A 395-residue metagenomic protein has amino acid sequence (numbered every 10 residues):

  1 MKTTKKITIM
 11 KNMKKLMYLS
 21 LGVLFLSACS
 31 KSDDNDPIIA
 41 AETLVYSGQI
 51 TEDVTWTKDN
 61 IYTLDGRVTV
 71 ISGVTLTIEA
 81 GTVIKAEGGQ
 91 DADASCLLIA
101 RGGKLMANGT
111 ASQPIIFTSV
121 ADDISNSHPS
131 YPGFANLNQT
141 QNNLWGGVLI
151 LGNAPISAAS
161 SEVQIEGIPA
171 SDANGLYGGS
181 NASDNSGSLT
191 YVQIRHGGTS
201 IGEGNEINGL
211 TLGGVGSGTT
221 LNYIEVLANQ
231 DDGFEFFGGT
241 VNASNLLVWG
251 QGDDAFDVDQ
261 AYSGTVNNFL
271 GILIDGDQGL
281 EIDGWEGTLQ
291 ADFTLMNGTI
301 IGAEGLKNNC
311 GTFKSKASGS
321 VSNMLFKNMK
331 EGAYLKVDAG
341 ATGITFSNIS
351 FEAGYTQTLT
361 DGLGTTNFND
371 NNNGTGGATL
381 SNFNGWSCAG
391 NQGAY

Functional and structural regions predicted by a protein language model:
T3, Y18-S47: Bacterial Sec-dependent N-terminal signal peptides
T4-M17: Bacterial N-terminal signal peptides that target proteins for export
L16-L19, W386: Surface-exposed polar/charged interaction patches
N35-L76, E87-G102, G109-T110, P114 (+3 more regions): Extracellular beta-rich repeat passengers
I84: Active/ligand-binding-proximal structured segments within catalytic/core domains that scaffold catalytic residues
